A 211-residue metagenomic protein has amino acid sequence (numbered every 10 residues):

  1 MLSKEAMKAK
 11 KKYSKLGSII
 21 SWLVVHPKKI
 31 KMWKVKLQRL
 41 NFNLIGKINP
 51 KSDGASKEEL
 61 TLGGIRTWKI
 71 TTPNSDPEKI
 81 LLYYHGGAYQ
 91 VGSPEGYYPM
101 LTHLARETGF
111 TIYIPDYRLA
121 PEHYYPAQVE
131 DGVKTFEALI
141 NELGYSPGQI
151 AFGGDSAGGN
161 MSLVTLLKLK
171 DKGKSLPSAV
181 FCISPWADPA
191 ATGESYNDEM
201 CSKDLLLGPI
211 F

Functional and structural regions predicted by a protein language model:
M1-P73: A glycine/proline-hinged amphipathic helix-loop "lid/cap" segment that gates access to hydrophobic ligand pockets
K11, E58-F211: Alpha/beta-hydrolase superfamily serine-hydrolase fold, recognizing
